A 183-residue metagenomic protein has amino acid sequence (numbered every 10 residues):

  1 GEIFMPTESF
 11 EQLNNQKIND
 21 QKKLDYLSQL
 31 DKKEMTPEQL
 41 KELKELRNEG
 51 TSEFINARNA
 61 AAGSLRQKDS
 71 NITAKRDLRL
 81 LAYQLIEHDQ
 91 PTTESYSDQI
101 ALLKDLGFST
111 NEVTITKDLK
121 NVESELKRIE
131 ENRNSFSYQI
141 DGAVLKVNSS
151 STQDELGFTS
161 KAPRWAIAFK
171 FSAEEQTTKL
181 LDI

Functional and structural regions predicted by a protein language model:
G1-I183: RNA/tRNA-interacting regions in translation and RNA-turnover enzymes
